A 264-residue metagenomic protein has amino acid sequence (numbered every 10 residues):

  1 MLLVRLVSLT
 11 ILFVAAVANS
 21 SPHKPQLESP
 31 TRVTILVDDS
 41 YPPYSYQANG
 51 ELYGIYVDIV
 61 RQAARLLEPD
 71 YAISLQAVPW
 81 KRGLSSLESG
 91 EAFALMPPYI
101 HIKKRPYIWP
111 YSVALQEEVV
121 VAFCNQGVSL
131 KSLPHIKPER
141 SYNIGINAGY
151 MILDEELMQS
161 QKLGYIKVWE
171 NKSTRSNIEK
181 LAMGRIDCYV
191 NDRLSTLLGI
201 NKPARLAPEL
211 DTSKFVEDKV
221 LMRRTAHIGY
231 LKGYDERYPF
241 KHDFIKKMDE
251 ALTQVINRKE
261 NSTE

Functional and structural regions predicted by a protein language model:
H23-Y99, K103-Y107, Q254, R258 (+1 more regions): Extracytoplasmic small-molecule ligand-binding "clamshell" domains of the periplasmic binding protein/Venus flytrap
T31, K103-Q116, L163, G199-D235: Ligand-binding "clamshell"
V60-D70, V113-A114, P138-Y142, N147-K172 (+3 more regions): Ligand-binding cleft/hinge of the Venus flytrap
V60-L66, R224-E264: Extended ligand-binding regions for polar small-molecule ligands
R61, S74-E139, Y150-I152, F215-L221: Acidic, polar ligand-binding/catalytic clefts
I73-S85, V168-A182: Short helix-initiation/N-cap motifs at beta->coil->alpha
A92-P98, D187-G199: Paired acidic/hydrophobic, glycine-rich loop segments that form the ligand-binding mouth/hinge of periplasmic-binding
C124-I144, M158-Q159, F240-I245: Flexible hinge/capping segments at coil-to-helix
